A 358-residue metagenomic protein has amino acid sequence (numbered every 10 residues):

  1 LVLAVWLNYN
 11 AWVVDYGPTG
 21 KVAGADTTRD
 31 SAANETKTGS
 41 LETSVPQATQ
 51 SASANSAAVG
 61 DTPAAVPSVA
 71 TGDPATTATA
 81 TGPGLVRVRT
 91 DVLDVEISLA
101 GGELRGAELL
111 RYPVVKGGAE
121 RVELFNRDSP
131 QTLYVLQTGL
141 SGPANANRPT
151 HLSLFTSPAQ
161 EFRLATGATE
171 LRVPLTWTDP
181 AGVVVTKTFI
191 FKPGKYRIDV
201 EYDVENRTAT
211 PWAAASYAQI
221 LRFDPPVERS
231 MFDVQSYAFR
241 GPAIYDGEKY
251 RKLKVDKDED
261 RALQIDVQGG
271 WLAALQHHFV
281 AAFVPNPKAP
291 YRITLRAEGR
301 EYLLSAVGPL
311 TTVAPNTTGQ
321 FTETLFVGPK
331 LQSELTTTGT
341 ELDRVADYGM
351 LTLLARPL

Functional and structural regions predicted by a protein language model:
L1-S31, T150-S153, I190, T210-I220 (+1 more regions): Internal alpha-helical transmembrane segments
A11-N126: Juxtamembrane extramembrane loops of integral membrane proteins
A80, L85-V345: Soluble non-transmembrane domains of integral membrane proteins
T340-L358: Short, membrane-interfacial amphipathic segments enriched in basic
